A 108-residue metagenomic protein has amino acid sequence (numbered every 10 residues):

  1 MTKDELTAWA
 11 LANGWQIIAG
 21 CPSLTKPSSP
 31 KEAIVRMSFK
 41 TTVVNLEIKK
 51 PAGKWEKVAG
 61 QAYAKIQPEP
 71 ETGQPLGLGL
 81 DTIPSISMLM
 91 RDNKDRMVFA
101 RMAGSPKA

Functional and structural regions predicted by a protein language model:
M1, S28-I34, F39-A108: Intrinsically disordered, low-complexity regulatory regions enriched in serine/threonine/proline and acidic residues
M1-P30, S105-A108: Negatively charged, low-complexity tracts enriched in Asp/Glu with abundant Ser/Thr
